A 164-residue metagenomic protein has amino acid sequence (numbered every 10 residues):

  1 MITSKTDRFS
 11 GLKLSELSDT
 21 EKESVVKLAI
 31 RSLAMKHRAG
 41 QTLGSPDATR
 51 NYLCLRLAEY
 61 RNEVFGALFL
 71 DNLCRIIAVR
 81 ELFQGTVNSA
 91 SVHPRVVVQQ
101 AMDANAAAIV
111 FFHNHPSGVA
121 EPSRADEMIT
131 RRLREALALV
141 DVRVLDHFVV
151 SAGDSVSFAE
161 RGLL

Functional and structural regions predicted by a protein language model:
M1-I2, L43: Intrinsic structural disorder
I2-K27, R31, A48-N51, L73 (+1 more regions): Active-site-proximal loop/helix of nucleotide/amide-processing enzymes and allied scaffolds
K22-L82: Long amphipathic N-terminal alpha/beta scaffold segment
